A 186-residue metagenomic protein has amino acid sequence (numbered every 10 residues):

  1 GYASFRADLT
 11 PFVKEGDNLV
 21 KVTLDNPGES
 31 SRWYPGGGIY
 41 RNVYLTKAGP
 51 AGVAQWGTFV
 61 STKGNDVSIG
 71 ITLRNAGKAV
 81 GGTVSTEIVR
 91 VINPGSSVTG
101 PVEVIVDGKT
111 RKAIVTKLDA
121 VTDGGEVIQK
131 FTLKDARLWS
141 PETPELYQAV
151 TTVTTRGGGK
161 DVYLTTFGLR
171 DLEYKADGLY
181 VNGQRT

Functional and structural regions predicted by a protein language model:
G1-W56, A76: Accessory beta-strand-rich segments of carbohydrate-active enzymes
A3-A7, G125-F131: Short strand-edge motifs at loop-to-beta-strand transitions and within beta-strands of extracellular beta-rich domains
A7-F12, P101, A113-A120, A136-L138: Beta-strand-rich interaction surfaces with strong enrichment in secreted/lumenal proteins
V13-D17, T132-L146: Short glycine/proline/serine/threonine-rich loop/turn segments at secondary-structure transition edges
L19-V22, T143-T155: Short, aromatic- and glycine-rich surface loops/edge beta-strands on solvent-exposed regions
L24, L45, I71-N75, I88 (+2 more regions): Hydrophobic beta-strand positions in extracellular immunoglobulin-like domains
G52, G57-V60, L138, A149-T186: N-terminal carbohydrate-binding accessory modules
D66-L118, V127-Q129, A149: Beta-strand-rich binding/interaction modules
